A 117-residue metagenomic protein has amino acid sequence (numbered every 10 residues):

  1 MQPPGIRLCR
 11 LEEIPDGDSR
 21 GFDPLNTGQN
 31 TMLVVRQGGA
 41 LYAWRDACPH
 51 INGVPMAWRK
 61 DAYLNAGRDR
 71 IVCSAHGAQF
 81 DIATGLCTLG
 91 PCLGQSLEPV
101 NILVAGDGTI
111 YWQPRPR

Functional and structural regions predicted by a protein language model:
M1-G67, D81-I82, S96-R117: N-terminal pre-ligand scaffold of iron-sulfur
C48, C73-H76: Short cysteine clusters
G77, C87-T88: A conserved acidic, glycine/proline-rich C-terminal tail/linker
C92-L93: Short Gly/Pro-enriched turn/cap motifs at secondary-structure boundaries
